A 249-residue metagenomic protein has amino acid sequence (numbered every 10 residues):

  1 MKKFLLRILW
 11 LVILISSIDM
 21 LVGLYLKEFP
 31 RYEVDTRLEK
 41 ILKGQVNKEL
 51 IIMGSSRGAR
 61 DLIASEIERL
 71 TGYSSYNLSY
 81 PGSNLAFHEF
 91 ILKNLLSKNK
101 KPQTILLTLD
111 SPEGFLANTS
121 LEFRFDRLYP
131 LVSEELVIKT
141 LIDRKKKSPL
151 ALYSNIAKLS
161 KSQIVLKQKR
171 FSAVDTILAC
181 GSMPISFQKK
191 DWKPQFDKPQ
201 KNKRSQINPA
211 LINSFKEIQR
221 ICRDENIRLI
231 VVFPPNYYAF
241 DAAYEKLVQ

Functional and structural regions predicted by a protein language model:
K3-G23: Hydrophobic membrane-insertion alpha-helices, especially the h-region of bacterial N-terminal signal peptides
Y25-N47: Alpha-helical transmembrane signal-anchor/signal-peptide segments
V34-E39, F90-N94, I212-I218: Alpha-helical scaffolding within the catalytic cores of extracellular/periplasmic polymer-degrading hydrolases
N47-K48, Y73-S74, K101-T104, R223-I230: Loop/turn elements at helix/coil->beta-strand transitions in domains of secreted/extracellular proteins
M53, R57-R144: Membrane-embedded segments
N118, E122-R228: Secreted/periplasmic serine-hydrolase-like ester/acetyl group-modifying domain
P235-Q249: Substrate-gating cap/lid alpha-helix
